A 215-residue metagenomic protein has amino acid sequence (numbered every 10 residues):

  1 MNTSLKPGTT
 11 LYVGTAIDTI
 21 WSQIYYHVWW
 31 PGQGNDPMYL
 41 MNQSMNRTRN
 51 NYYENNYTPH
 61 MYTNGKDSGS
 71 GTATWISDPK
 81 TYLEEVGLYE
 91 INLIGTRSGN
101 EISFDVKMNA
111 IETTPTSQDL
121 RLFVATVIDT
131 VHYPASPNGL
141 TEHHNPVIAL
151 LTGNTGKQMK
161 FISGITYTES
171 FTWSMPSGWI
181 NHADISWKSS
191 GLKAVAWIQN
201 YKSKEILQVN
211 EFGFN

Functional and structural regions predicted by a protein language model:
M1-V28: Local sequence-structure signature of Cys/Sec-based thiol-disulfide redox active-site neighborhoods
S22-N215: Short, conserved sequence motifs used for protein processing/export or organelle targeting and for catalysis
